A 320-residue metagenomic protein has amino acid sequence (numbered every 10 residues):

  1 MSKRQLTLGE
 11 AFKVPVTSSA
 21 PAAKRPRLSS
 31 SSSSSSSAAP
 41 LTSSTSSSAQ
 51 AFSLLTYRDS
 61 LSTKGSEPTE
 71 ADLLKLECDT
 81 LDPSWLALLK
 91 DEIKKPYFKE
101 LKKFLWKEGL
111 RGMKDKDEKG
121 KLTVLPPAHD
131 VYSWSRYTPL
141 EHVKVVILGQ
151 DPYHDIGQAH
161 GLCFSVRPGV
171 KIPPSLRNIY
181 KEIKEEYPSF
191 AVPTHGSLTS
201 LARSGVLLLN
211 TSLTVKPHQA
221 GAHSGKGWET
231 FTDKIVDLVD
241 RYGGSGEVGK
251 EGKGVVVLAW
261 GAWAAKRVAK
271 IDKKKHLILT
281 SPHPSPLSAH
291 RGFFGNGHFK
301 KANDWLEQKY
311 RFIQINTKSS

Functional and structural regions predicted by a protein language model:
M1, A22, L208, Q314-N316: Generic N-terminal leader/processing signal
M1-P68: Ser/Thr-rich, low-complexity intrinsically disordered regulatory regions
L8, C163-F164, F312-I315: Generic preference for hydrophobic/aromatic residues in regular secondary structure cores
T63-P68, L76-K266, I271-D272, L277-T280 (+2 more regions): A polyanion-binding, active-site-adjacent surface
P284-S285, A289-S320: C-terminal functional extensions of proteins
